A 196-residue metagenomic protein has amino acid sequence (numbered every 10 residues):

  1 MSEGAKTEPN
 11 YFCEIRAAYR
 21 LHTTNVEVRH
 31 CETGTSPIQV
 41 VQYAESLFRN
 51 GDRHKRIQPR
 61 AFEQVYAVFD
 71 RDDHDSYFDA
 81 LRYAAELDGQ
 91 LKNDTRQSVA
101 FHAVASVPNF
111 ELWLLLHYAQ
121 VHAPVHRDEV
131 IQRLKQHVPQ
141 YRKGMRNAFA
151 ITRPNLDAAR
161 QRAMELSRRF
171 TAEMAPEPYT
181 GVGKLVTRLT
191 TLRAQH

Functional and structural regions predicted by a protein language model:
M1-S2, V68: Short hydrophobic segments within beta-strands
E3-G4, D72: Structured loop/turn residues at secondary-structure junctions
G4-E8, T33-E45, E177-G181: Phosphate/oxyanion-binding active-site loops and adjacent basic polyanion-contact surfaces
P9, C13-C31, N50-H196: C-terminal accessory helical subdomains adjacent to catalytic cores in phosphodiester- and nucleotide-handling enzymes
